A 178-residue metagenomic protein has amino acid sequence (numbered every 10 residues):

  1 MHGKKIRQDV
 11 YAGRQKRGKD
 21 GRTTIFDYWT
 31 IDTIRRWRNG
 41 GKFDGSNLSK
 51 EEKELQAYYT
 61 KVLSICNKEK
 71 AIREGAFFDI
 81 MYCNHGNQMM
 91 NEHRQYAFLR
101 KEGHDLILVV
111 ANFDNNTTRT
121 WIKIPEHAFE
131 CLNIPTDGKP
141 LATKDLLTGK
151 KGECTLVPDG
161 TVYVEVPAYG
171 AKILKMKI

Functional and structural regions predicted by a protein language model:
M1-P140, A168: Loop/helix patches that line or flank the sugar-binding groove of alpha-linked glycan CAZymes
Y58, C154-I178: C-terminal beta-strand-rich structural cap/linker in extracellular carbohydrate-active enzymes
K139-D159: Solvent-exposed beta-strand/loop surfaces of large extracellular or lumenal domains
